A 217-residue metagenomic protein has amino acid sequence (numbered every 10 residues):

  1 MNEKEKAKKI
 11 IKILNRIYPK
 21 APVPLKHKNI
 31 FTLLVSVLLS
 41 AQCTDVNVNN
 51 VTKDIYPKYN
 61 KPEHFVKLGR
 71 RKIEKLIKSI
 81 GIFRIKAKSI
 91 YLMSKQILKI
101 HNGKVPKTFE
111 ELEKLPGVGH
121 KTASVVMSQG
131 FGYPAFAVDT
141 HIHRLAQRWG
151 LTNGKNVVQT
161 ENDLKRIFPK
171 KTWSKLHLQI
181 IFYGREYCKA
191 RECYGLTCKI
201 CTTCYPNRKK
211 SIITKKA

Functional and structural regions predicted by a protein language model:
N2-K216: Catalytic cores of DNA base-excision repair glycosylases
